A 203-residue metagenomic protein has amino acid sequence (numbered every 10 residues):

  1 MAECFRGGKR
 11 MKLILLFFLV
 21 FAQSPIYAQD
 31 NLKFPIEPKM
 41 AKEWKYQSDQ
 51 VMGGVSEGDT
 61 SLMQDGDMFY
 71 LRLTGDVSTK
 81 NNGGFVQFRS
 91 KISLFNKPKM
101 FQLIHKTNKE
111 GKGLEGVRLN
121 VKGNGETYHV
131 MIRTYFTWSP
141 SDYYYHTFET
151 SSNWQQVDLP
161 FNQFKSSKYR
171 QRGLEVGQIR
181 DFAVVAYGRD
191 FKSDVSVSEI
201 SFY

Functional and structural regions predicted by a protein language model:
M1, F17-F18, S198-S201: Short alpha-helical "patches" and their helix-cap loops
M1, F21, Y46-Q47: Exposed boundary/loop context
A2-R10: Short, Lys/Arg-enriched N-terminal segments with co-localized hydrophobic residues within the first ~10-30 amino acids
R10-L13, P25: Generic short N-terminal amphipathic or hydrophobic helices
I14-A22: Sec-dependent N-terminal signal peptides
I26-Y203: Beta-rich carbohydrate-recognition modules and glycan-binding surfaces
